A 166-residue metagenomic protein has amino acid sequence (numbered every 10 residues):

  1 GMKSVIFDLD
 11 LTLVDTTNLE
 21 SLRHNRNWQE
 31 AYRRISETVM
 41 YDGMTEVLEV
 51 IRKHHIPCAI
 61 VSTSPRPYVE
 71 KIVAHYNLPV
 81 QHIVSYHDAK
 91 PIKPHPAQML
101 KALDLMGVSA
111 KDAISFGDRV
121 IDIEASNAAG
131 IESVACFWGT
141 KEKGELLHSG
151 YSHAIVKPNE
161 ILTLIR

Functional and structural regions predicted by a protein language model:
G1-M40: Active-site neighborhood of HAD-like aspartate-dependent phosphohydrolases
Y32-I60, P67-E70, A74, P96: Short, acidic loop-to-helix structural element flanking the phosphoryl-transfer center in phosphate-processing enzymes
T45-K53, L103, I123-N127: Surface-exposed amphipathic alpha-helices with a cationic face
P79-K93: A short, structured active-site edge motif that brings together acidic residues
H95-I123: Conserved Lys-Pro-Asp/Glu-containing loop-to-beta segment of HAD-superfamily phosphomonoesterases, centered on
S115-A154: Acidic, Mg2+-coordinating phosphoryl-transfer loop and its flanking beta/alpha structural elements, shared across
